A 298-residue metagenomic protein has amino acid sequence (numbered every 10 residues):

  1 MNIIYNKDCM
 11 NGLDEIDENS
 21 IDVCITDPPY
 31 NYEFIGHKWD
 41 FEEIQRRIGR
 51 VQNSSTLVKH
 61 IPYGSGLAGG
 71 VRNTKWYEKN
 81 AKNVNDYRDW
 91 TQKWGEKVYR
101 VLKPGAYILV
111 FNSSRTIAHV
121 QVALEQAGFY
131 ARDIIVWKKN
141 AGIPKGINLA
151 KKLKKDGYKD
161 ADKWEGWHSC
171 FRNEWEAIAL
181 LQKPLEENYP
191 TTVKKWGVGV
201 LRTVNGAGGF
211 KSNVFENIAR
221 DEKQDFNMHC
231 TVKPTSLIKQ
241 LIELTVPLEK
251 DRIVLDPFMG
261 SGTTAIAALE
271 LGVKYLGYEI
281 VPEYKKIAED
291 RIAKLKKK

Functional and structural regions predicted by a protein language model:
M1-K298: S-adenosyl-L-methionine-dependent nucleic acid methyltransferase catalytic domains
